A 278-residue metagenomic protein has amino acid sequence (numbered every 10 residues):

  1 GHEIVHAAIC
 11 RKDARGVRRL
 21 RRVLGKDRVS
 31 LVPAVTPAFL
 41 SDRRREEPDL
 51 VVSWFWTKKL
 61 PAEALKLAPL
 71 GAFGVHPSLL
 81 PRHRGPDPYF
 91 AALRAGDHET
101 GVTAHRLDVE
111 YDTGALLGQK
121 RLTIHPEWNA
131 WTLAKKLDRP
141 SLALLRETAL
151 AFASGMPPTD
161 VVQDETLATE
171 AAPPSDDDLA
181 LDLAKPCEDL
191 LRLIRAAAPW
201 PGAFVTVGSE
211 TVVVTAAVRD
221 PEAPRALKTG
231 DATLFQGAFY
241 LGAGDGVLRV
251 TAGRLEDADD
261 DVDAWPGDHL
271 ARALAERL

Functional and structural regions predicted by a protein language model:
G1-P201, E210, F235-Q236, G246-R249 (+2 more regions): One-carbon transfer enzymes
V207-D220: Short, structured protein-protein interaction patches enriched in aromatics and acidic/basic residues, typified by
R219-R249: Low-complexity, glycine/alanine/valine/leucine- and proline-rich hydrophobic stretches
